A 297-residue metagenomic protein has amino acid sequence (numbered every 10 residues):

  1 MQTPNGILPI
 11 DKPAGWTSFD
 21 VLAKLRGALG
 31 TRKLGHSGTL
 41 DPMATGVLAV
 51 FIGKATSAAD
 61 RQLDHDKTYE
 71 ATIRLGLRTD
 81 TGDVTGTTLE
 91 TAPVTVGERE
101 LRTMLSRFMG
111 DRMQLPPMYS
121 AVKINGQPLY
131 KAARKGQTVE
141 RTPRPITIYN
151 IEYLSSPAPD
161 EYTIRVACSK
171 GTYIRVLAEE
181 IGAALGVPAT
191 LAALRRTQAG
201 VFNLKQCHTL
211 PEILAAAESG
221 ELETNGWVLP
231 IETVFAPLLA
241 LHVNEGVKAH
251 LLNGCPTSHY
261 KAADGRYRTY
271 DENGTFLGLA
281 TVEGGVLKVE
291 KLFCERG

Functional and structural regions predicted by a protein language model:
M1-K170, I174-H208: Catalytic cores of RNA-modifying enzymes
M1-P13, F19-H36, L40, A44 (+1 more regions): Accessory RNA 3′-end/elbow-binding domains used by RNA modification enzymes
